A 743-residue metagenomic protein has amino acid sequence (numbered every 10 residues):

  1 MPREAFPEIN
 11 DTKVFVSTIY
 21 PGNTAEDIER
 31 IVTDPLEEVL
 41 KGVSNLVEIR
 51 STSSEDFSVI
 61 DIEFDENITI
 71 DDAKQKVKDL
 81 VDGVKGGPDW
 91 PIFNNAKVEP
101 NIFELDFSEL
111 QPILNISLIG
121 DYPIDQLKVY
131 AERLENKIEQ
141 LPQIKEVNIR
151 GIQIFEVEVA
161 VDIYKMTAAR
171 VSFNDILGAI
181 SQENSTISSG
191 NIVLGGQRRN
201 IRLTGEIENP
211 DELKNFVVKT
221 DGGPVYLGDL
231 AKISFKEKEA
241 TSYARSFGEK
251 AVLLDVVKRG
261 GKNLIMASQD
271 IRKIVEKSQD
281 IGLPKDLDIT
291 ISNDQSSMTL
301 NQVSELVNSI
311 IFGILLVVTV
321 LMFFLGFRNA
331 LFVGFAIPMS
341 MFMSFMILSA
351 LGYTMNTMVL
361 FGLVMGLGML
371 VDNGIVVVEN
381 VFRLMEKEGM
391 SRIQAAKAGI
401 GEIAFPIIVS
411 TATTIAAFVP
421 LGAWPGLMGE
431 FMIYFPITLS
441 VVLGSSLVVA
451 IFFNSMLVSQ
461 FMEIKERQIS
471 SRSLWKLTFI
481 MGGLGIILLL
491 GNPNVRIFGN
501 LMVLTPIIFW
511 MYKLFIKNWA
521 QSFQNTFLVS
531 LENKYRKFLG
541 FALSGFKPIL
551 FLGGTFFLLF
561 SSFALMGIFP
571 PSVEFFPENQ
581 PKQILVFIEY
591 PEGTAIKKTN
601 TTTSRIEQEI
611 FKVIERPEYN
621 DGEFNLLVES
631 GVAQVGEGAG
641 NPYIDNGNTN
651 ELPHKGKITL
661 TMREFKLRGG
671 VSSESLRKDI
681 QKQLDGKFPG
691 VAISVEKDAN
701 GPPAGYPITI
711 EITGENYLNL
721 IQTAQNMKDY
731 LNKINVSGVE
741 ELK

Functional and structural regions predicted by a protein language model:
M1-N23, D82-I92, Y353, G422-M428 (+6 more regions): Transmembrane helices with small-residue packing motifs
M1-R3, I403, Q468-E574, G738: Signature of alpha-helical transmembrane segments and their immediate interfacial
P2, L315-F323, F327-R383, A423 (+1 more regions): Hydrophobic transmembrane alpha-helices and their membrane-interface caps in long multi-pass transport proteins
V16, I138, F435: Structured binding elements
I31-E48, D65-I152, N174-S188, I207-E239 (+5 more regions): Surface-exposed amphipathic alpha-helical segments in non-transmembrane regions that serve as interaction surfaces
N148-I152, A160, K165, D229-A231 (+8 more regions): Juxtamembrane "pre-transmembrane" interface segments
S292, T299, V303, V378 (+1 more regions): Helix-loop junctions and hydrophobic alpha-helical segments within the transmembrane domains of large membrane
T319-F324, M341-M358, I408-K465, F479-N500: Hydrophobic, glycine/alanine-rich multi-pass transmembrane helices and their short helix-loop junctions in large
